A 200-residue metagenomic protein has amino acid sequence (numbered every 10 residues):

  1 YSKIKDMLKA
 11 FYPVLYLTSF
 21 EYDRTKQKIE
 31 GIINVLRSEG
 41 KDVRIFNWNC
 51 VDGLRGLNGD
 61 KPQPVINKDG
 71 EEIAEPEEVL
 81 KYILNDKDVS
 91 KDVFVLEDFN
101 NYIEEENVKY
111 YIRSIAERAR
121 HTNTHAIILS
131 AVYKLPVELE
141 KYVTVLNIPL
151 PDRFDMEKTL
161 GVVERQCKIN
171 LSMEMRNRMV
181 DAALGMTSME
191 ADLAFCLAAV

Functional and structural regions predicted by a protein language model:
Y1-A199: ATP/nucleotide-binding catalytic cores
